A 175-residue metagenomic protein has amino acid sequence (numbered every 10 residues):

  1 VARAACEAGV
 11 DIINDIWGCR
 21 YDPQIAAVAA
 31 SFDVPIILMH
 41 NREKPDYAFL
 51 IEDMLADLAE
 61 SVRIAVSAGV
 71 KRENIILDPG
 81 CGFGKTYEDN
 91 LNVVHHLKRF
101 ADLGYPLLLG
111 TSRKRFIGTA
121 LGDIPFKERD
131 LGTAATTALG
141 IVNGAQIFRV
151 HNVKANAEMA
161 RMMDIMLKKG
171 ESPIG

Functional and structural regions predicted by a protein language model:
A2, C6-I64, G84-G175: Active-site-adjacent loop and "lid" segments of alpha/beta metabolic enzymes
S61-N74: Phosphate/pyrophosphate-binding loops at sites that engage ATP/ADP/AMP, CoA/4′-phosphopantetheine, polyphosphate
C81: Acidic/histidine-rich catalytic cores of soluble enzymes
